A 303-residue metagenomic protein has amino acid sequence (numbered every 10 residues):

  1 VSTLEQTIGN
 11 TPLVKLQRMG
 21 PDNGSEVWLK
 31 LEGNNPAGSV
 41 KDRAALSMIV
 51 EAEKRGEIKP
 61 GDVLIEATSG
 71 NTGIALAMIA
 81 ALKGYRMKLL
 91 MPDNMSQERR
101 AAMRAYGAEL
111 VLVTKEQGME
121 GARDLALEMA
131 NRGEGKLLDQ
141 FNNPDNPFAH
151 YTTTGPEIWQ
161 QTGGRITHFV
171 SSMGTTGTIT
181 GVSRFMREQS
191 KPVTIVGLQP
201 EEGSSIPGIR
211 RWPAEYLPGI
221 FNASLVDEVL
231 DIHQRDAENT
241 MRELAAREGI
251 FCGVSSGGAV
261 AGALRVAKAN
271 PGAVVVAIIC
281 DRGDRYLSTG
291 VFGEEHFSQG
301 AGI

Functional and structural regions predicted by a protein language model:
V1-I303: PLP-dependent amino-acid enzyme catalytic core
